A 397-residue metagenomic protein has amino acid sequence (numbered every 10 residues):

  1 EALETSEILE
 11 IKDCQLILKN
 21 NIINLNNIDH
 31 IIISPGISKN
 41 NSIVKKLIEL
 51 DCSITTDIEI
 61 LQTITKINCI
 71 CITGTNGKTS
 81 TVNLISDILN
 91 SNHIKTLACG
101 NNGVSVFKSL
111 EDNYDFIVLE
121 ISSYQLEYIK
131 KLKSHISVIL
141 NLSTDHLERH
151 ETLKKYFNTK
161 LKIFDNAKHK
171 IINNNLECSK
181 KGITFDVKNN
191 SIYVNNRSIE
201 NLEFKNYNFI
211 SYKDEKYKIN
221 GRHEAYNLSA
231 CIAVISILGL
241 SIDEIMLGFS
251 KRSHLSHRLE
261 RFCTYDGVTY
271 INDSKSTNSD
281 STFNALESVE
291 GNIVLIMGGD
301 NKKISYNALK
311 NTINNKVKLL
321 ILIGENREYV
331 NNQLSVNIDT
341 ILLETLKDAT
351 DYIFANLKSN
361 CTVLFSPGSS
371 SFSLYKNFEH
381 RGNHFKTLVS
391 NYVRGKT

Functional and structural regions predicted by a protein language model:
E1-S6, L255, S274-L342, L346 (+1 more regions): Active-site beta-alpha connecting loops in nucleotide-dependent enzymes
L3-E10, I23-N24, S38-N41, L176-K181 (+2 more regions): Short, charged/polar "capping" segments at the starts of alpha-helices and the immediately preceding loops
L3-Q15, S105-K108: N-terminal beta-loop-helix "entrance" segment that forms/cooperates in small-molecule cofactor or anionic ligand
Q15-N27, T345-D348: Short acidic low-complexity segments
I23-D29, P35-K181, T350-D351, A355 (+1 more regions): Phosphate-binding loop of NTP-binding sites
D29-H30, F116, I136, V294 (+2 more regions): Structural motif
K95, D214-K318: Nucleotide phosphate-binding/pyrophosphate-handling subdomain across enzymes that bind or process nucleotide phosphates
